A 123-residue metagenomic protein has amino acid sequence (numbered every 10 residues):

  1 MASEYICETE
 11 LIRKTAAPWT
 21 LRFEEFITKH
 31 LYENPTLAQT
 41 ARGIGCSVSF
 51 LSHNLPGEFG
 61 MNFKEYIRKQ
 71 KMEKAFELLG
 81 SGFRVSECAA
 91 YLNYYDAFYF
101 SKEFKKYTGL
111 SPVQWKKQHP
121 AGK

Functional and structural regions predicted by a protein language model:
M1-L11, T15-P18, C46, F50-S52: An amphipathic alpha-helical interaction segment
A17, L21, K69-Q70: Amphipathic alpha-helical repeat elements characteristic of tetratricopeptide repeat
E25, K29, N34, A38 (+2 more regions): Terminal helix-turn-helix DNA-binding modules in bacterial transcription factors
G43, Y91-L92, Y107: Residues within the alpha-helical elements of helix-turn-helix
S47, Y95-D96: Helix-turn-helix DNA-binding motif, specifically the short coil turn and the N-cap/start of the second
L51, L55, Y99-F100, F104: Short hydrophobic/aromatic patch on the recognition helix
K102-K123: …primarily DNA-binding HTH/wHTH and HhH modules…
